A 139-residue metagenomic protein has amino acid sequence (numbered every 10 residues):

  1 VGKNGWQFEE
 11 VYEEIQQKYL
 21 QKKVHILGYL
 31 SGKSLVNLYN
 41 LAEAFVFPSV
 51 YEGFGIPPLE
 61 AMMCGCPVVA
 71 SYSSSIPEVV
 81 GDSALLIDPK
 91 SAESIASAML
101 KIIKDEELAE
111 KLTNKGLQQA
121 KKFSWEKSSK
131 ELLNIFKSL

Functional and structural regions predicted by a protein language model:
V1-Y12: Glycosyltransferase donor-sugar binding loop
E10-V36: Nucleotide-activated donor-binding/catalytic signature segment of Leloir-type glycosyltransferases, i.e., the conserved
Y29, L38-I56, M63-P67: Acidic donor-binding loop of glycosyltransferase active sites
V50, M63-V80, P89-A92: Short glycine-rich donor-binding/catalytic loop of glycosyltransferases that coordinates the nucleotide-sugar
L85-A92, K101-E106: Conserved acidic donor-binding segment of nucleotide-sugar-dependent glycosyltransferases
S94, L108-K122, K130-N134: A short, well-ordered alpha-helix in the C-terminal region of glycosyltransferases
L100, W125-L139: C-terminal alpha-helical cap of glycosyltransferases
